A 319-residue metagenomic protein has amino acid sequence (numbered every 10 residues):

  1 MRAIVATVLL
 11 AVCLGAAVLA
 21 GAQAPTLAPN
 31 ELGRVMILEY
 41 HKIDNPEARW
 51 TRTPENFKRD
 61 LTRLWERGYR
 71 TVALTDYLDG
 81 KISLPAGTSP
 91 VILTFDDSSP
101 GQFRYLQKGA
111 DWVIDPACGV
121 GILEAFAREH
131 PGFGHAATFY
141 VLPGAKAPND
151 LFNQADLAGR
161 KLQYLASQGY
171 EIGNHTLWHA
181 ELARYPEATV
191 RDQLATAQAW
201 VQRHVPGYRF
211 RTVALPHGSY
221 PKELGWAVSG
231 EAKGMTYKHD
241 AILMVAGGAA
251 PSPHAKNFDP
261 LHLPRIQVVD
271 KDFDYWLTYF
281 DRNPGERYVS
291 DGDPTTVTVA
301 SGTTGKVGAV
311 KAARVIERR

Functional and structural regions predicted by a protein language model:
M1-T7: N-terminal export and membrane-targeting signals
T7-A17: Bacterial N-terminal signal peptides
A16-A24: C-terminal region of N-terminal signal peptides and the immediate post-cleavage residues of exported proteins
Q23-T94, S99-Q107, R184-R319: C-terminal active-site subregion of NodB/CE4 polysaccharide deacetylases
A24-T26, Y77-S83, G121-A127, N149-S167 (+2 more regions): Alpha-helical scaffolding within the catalytic cores of extracellular/periplasmic polymer-degrading hydrolases
M36-E39, Y69-T75, I92, C118-A155 (+3 more regions): Short, well-structured secondary-structure segments
R52-E66, T71, D111-E124, F152-G159: Aromatic- and glycine-enriched glycan-recognition loops and surfaces that form the carbohydrate-binding subsites
W112, L151-E171, L177-V205, G225: Alpha-helical scaffold elements lining the catalytic groove of polysaccharide deacetylases
